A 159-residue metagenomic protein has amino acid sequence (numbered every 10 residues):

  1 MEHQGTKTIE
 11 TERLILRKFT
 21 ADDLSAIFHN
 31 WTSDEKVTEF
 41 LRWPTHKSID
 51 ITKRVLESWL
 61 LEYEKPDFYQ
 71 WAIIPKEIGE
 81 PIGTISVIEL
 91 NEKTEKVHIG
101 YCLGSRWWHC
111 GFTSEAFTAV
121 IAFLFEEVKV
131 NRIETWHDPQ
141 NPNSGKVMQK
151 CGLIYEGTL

Functional and structural regions predicted by a protein language model:
M1-A26, N30-T38, E57, Q70-L159: Acyl-donor (CoA/ACP) binding surface of acyl/acetyltransferases
T38-S58: Conserved GNAT-fold acetyl-CoA-binding loop/helix
P44-S48, Y69, Q140: Short, conserved alpha-helical segments within structured domains
E62-P66: Short loop/turn motifs at secondary-structure junctions and domain boundaries
